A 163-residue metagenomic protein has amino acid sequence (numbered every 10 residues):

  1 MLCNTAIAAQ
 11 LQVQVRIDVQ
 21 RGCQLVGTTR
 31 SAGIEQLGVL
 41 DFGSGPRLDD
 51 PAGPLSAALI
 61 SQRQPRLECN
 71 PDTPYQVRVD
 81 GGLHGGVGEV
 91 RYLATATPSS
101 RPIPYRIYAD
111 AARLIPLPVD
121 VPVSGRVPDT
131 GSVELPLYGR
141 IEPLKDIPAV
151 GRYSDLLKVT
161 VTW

Functional and structural regions predicted by a protein language model:
M1-A8: Gram-negative bacterial Sec-dependent N-terminal signal peptides
A8-L93, T97, G125-W163: N-terminal small/polar-rich segments of proteins
D80-G82, R106-D110: Predominantly extracellular/luminal cell-surface or secreted proteins
P102-R106, L117: Extracellular/luminal ectodomains and secreted, surface-exposed scaffolds of diverse proteins
A111-R113, W163: Solvent-exposed strand-loop boundary residues in beta-sheet-rich modules
R113-D120: Short beta-strand and strand-turn-strand segments in soluble, beta-rich domains
